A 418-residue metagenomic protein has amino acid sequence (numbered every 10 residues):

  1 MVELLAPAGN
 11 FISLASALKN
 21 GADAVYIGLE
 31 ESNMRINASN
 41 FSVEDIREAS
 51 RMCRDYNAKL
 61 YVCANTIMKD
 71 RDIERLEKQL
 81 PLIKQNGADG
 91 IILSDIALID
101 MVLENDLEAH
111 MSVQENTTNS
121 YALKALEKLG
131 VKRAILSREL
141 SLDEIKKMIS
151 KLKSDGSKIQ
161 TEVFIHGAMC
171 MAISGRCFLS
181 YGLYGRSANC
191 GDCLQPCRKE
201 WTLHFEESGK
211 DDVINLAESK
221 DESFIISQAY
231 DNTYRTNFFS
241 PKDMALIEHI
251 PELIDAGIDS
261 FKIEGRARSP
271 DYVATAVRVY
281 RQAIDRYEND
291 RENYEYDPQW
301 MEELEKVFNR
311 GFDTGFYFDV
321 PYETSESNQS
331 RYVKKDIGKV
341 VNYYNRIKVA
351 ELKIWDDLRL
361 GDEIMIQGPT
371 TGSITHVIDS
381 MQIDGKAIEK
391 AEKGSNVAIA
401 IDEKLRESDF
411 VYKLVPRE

Functional and structural regions predicted by a protein language model:
M1-T117, Y121, I135-E139, D143-K262 (+4 more regions): Active-site pocket-lining/capping segments in soluble small-molecule metabolic enzymes
G130-V131: As written
